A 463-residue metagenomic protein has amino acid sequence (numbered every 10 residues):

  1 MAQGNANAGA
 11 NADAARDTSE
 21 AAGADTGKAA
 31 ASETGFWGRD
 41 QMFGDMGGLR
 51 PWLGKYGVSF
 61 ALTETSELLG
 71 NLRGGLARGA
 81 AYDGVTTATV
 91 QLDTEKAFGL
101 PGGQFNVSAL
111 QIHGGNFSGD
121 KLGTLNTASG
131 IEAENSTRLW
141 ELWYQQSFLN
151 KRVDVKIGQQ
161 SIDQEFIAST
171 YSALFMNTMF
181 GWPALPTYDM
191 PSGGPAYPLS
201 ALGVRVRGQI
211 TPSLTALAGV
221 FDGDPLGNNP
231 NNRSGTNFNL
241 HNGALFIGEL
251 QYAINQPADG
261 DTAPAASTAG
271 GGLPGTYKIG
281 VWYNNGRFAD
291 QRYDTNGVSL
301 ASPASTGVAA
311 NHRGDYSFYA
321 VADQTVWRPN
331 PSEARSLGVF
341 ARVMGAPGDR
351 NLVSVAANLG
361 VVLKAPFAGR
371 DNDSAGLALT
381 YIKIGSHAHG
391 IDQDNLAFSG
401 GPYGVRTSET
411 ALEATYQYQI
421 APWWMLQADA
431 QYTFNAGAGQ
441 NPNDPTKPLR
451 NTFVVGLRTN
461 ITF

Functional and structural regions predicted by a protein language model:
A2-T65, N71, A77, D93-G99: N-terminal periplasmic/intermembrane-space "pro-region" immediately following the signal or transit peptide
G44-S59, D93-F105, L149-R152, S213 (+4 more regions): Short loop/turn motifs that connect adjacent beta-strands in outer-membrane beta-barrel proteins
F60-L68, F105-Q111, V155-Q159, A216-D222 (+7 more regions): Transmembrane beta-barrel strands of outer-membrane/channel proteins
L62, A88-T94, E141-Q146, V204-G208 (+6 more regions): Residues on the lipid-exposed face of transmembrane beta-strands in outer-membrane beta-barrel proteins
G79-P225, N351-N358, P366-Q393: Outer membrane beta-barrel
T187-P329, A334-V339, V343-A346, L363: Signature for the C-terminal beta-barrel architecture of outer-membrane proteins
E249-Y252, G280-H312, R328, P347-G437 (+3 more regions): Outer membrane beta-barrel transmembrane domains
L449-F463: Outer-membrane beta-barrel "beta-signal"
